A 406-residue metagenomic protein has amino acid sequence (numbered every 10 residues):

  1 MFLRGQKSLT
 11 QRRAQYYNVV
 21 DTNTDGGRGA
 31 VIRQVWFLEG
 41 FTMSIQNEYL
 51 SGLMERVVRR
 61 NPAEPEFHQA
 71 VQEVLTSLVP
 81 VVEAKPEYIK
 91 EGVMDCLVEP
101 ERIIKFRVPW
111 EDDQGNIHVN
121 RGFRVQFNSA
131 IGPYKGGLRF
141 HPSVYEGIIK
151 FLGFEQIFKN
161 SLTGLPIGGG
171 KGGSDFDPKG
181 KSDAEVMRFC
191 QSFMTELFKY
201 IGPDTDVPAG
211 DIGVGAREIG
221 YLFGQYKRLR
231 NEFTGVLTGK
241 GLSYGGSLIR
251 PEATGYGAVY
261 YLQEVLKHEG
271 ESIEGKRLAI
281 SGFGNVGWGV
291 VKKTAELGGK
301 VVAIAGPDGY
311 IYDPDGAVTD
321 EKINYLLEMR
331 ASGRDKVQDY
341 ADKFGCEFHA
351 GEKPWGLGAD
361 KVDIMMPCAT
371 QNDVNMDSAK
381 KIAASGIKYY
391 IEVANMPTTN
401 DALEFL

Functional and structural regions predicted by a protein language model:
K7-S8: Polybasic, lysine-rich low-complexity intrinsically disordered segments
R12-Y17, D21-T42: Short, Lys/Arg-enriched N-terminal segments with co-localized hydrophobic residues within the first ~10-30 amino acids
E87-H118: Structured beta-strand/loop patches that form or line metal/cofactor-binding pockets in enzymes
N116-I157: N-terminal cap/recognition module
H141, N160-E274: Glycine/serine-rich phosphate-binding loop and adjoining beta1-alpha1 elements at the start of nucleotide-handling
I249-P354, A359: Glycine-rich phosphate/diphosphate-binding loop of Rossmann-like nucleotide-binding domains
A369-L406: Rossmann-fold NAD(P)-binding glycine/threonine-rich loop
